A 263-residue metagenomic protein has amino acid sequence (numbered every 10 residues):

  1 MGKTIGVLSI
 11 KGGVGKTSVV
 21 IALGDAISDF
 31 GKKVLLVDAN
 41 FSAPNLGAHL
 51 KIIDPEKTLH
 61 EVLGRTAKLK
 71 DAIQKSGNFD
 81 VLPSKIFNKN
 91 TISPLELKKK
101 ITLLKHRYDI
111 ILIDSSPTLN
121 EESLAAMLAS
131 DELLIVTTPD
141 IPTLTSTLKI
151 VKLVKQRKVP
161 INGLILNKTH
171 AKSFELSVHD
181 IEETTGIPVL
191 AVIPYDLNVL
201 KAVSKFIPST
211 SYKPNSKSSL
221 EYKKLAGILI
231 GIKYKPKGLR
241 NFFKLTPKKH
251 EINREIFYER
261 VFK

Functional and structural regions predicted by a protein language model:
G2-N40: Walker A/P-loop phosphate-binding motif and the immediately C-terminal alpha-helix
T4, L36, V81, V189-V192: Conserved beta-strand scaffold positions in the cores of enzyme catalytic domains, especially in NTP/NDP-utilizing
G12, D38, V62, L82 (+4 more regions): Residue-level signature of catalytic and energy-coupling elements of molecular machines, predominantly ATP/GTP-dependent
L36-H106, V203-K205: P-loop/Walker-type NTP enzyme "switch/lid" segment
K98-I101, V151, A226: Generic structural signal for well-ordered alpha-helices, preferentially at hydrophobic/aromatic core positions
L103-H106, I110, S115-K201: Conserved catalytic-core segment of NTP-binding enzymes
Q156-K263: C-terminal lobe/tail of nucleotide-utilizing enzymes
